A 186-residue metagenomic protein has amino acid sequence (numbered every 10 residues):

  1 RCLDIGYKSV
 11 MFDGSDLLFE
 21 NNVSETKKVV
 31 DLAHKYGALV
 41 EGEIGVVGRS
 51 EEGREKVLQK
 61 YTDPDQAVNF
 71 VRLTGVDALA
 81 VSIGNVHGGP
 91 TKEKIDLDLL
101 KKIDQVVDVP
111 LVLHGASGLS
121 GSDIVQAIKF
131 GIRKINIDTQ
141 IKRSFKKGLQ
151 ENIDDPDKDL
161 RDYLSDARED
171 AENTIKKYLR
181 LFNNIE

Functional and structural regions predicted by a protein language model:
R1-V109, G121, V125-I137, R143 (+2 more regions): Alpha/beta enzyme core
L113-G115: Thr-Gly-centered strand-to-loop micro-motif
Q150-E186: Extended, intrinsically disordered, low-complexity segments
